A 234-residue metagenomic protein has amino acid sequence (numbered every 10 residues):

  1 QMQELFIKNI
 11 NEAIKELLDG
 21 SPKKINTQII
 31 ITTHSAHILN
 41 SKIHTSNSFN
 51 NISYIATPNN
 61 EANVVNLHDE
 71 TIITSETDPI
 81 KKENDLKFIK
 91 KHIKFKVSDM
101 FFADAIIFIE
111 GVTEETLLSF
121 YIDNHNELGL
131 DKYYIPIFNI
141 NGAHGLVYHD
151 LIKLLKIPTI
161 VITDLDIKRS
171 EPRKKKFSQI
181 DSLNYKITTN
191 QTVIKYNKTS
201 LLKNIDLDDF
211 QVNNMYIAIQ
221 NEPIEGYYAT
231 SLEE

Functional and structural regions predicted by a protein language model:
Q1: SF2 helicase catalytic motif II
K15-K23: Conserved Walker
K24-N26, L39, A56-E234: Acidic, divalent-metal-binding catalytic cores of TOPRIM and closely related two-metal-ion phosphodiester/pyrophosphate
T32: Conserved D-loop beta-strand region of ABC ATPase nucleotide-binding domains
I38-N50: Short regulatory helix/loop adjacent to the ATP-binding pocket of P-loop NTPases
